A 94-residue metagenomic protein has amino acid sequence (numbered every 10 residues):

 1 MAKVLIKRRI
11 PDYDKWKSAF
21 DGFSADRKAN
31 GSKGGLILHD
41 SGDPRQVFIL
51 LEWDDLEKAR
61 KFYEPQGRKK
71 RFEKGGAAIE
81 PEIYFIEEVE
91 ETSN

Functional and structural regions predicted by a protein language model:
A2-R9, L36-P65: Short, well-ordered beta-strand segments in beta-rich or mixed alpha/beta enzyme and ligand-binding folds
R9-A19: Short, surface-exposed ligand-recognition loops at beta-strand->loop->(often short) alpha-helix junctions that present
K17-L36, D54-F85: An amphipathic, aromatic/His-enriched active-site/gating alpha helix that lines ligand/cofactor pockets
G42, Q46, K70, I86-E87: Amphipathic, positively biased hydrophobic alpha-helical segments used for protein targeting and membrane insertion
E87-N94: Short, low-order "capping/linker" segments at domain edges
